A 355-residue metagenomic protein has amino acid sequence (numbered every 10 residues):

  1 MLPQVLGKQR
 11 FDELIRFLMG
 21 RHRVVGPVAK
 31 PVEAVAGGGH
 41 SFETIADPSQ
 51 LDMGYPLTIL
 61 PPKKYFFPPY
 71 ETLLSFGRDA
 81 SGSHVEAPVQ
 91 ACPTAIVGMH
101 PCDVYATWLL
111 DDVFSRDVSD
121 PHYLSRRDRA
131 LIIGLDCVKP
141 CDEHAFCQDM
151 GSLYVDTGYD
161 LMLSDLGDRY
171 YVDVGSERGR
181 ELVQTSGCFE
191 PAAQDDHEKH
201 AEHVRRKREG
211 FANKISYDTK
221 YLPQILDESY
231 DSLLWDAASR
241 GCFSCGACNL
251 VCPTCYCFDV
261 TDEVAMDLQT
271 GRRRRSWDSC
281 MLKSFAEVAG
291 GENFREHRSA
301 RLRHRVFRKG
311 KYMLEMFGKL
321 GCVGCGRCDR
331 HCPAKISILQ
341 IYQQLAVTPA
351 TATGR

Functional and structural regions predicted by a protein language model:
M1-D227: Iron-sulfur-associated redox domains of electron-transfer enzymes in respiratory and anaerobic energy metabolism
R10-L14, C248, S276, S337: General structural feature for long, well-ordered alpha-helical segments within catalytic domains of soluble enzymes
R23-V24, C248, C328: Residue-level detector of anion-binding/catalytic polar loops
T219-R240, F258-R355: Ferredoxin-type iron-sulfur electron-transfer modules in oxidoreductases and energy-metabolism complexes
S239-N249: Extended amphipathic alpha-helical segments enriched in small hydrophobics
T254: Active-site pocket-lining segments that scaffold enzyme catalytic pockets across diverse folds
